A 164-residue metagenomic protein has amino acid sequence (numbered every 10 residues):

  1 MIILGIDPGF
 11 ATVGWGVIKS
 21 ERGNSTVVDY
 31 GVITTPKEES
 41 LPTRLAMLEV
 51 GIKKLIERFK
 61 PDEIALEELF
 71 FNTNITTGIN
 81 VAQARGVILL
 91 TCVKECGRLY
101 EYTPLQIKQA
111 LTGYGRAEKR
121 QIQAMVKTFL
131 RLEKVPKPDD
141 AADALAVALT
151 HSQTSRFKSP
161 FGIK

Functional and structural regions predicted by a protein language model:
M1-K164: Phosphate- and other anionic-substrate recognition elements at nucleic-acid/protein interfaces
